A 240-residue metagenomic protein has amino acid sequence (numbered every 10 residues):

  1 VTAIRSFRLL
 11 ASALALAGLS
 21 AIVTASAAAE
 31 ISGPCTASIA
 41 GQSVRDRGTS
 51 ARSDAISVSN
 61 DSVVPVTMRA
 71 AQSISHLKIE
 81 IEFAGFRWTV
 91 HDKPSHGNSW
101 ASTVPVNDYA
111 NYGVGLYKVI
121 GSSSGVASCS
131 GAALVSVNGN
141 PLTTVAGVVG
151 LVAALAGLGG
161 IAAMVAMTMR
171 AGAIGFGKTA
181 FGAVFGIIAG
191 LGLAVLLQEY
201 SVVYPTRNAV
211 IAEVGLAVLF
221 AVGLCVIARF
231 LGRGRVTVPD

Functional and structural regions predicted by a protein language model:
V1-I31: Hydrophobic secretory-pathway targeting helix
A28-V63, T143-V152: Short, compositionally biased P/S/T/A/G/V-rich stretches that sit at domain boundaries
S95-P105: Aromatic sugar-binding surface patches on proteins that engage polysaccharides or sugar-phosphate polymers
P105-Y112: Short, surface-exposed loop/turn segments at beta-strand-coil junctions that are enriched for proline with nearby
Y112-G125: Short, aromatic- and glycine-rich surface loops/edge beta-strands on solvent-exposed regions
S124-G150: Short, aromatic-rich amphipathic segments at membrane interfaces that lie adjacent to a transmembrane helix or signal
T143-R170: Selective detector of the "anchor" transmembrane alpha-helix that sits immediately C-terminal
A166-D240: Alpha-helical transmembrane segments forming the membrane-embedded cores of inner-membrane proteins across
